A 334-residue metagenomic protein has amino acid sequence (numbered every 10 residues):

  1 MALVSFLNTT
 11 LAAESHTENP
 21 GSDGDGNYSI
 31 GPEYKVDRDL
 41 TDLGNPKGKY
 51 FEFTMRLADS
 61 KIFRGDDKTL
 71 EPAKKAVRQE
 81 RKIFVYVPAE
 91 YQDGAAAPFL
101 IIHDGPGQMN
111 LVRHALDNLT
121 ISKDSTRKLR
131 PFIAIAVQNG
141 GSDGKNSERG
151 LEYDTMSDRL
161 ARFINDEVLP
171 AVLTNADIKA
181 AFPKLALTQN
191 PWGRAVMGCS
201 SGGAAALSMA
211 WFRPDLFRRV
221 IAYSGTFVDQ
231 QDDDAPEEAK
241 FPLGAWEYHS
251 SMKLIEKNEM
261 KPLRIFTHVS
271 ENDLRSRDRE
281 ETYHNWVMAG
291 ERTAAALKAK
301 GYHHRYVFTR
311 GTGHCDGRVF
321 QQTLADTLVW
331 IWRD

Functional and structural regions predicted by a protein language model:
M1-N8: Bacterial N-terminal signal peptides
A13-D334: Non-catalytic cap/lid and distal C-terminal segments of serine-dependent acyl enzymes
